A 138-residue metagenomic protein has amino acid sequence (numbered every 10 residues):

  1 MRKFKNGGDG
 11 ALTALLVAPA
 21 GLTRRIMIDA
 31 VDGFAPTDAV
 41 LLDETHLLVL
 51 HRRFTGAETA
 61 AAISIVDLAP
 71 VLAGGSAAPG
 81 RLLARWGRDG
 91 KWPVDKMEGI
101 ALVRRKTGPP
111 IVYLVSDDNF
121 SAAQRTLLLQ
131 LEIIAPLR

Functional and structural regions predicted by a protein language model:
M1-R138: Sequence/structural signature of beta-propeller domains
